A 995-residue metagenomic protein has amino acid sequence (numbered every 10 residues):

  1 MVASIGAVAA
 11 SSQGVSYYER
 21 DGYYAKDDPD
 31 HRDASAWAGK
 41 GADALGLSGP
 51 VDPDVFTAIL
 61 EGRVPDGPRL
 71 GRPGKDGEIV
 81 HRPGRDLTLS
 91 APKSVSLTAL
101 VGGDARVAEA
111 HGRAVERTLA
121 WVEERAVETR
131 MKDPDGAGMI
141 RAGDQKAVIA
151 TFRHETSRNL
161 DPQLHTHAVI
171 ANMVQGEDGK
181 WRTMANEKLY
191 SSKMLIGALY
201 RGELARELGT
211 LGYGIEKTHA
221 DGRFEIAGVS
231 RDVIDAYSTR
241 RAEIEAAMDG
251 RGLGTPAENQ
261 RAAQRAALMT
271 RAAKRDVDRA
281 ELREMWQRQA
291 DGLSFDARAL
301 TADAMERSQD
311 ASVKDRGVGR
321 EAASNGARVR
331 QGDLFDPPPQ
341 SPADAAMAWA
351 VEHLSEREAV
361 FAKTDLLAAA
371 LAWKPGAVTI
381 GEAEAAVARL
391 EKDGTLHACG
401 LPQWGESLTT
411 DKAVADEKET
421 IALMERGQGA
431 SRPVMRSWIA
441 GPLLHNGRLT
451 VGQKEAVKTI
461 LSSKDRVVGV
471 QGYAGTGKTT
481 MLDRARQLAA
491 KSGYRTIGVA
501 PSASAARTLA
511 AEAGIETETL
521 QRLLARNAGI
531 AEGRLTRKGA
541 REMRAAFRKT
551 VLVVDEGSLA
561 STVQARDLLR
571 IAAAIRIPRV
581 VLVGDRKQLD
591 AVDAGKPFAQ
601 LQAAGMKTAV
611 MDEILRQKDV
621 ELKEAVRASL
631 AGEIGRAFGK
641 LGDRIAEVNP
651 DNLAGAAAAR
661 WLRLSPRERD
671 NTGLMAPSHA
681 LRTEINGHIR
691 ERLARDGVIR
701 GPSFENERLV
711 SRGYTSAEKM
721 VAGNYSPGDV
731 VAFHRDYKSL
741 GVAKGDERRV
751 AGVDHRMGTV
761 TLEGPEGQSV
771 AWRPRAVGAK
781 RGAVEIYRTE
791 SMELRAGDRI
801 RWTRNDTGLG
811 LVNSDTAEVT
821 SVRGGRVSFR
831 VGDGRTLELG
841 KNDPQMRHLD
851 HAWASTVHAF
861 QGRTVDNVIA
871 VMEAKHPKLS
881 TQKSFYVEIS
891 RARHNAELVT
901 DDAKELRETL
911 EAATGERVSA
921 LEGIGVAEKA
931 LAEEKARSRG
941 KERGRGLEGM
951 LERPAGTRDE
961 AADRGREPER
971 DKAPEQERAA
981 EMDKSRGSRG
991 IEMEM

Functional and structural regions predicted by a protein language model:
M1-M995: Conserved ATP-binding/catalytic motifs of P-loop helicase motor domains
